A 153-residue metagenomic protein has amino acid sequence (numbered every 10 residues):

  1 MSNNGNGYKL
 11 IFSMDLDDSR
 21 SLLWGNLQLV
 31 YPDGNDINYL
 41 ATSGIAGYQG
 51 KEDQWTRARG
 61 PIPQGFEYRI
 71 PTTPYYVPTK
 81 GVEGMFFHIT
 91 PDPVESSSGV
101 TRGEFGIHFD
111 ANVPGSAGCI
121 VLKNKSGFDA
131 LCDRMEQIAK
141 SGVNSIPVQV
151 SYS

Functional and structural regions predicted by a protein language model:
M1-S116, S126-I146, S151-S153: Cell wall/extracellular polymer interaction/catalysis modules
C119: Short cysteine clusters
L122: Short beta-strand-to-turn element immediately C-terminal to the catalytic PLP-Schiff-base lysine in fold type I
